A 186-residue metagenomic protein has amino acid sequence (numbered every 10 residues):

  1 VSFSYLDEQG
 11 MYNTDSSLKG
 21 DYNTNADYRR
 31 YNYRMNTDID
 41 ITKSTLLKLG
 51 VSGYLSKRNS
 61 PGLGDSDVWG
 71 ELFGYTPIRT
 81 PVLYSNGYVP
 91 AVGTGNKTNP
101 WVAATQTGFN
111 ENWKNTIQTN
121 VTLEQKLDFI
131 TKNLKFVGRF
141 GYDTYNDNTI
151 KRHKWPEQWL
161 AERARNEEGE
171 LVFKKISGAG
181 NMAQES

Functional and structural regions predicted by a protein language model:
V1, L47-L49, L134-F140: Transmembrane beta-strands of outer-membrane beta-barrel proteins
S2-S4, E8-M11, T24-T98, G108-K114 (+1 more regions): Flexible loop and strand-edge segments within Gram-negative outer membrane beta-barrel domains
M11, S44, K126-F136, T149-K151: Short loop/turn motifs that connect adjacent beta-strands in outer-membrane beta-barrel proteins
S16-Y22, G64-G74, R152-E162, E168-E170: Flexible, surface-exposed loop regions and adjacent strand-edge segments of Gram-negative outer-membrane beta-barrel
L18-N23, N36, A104-N110, T122 (+1 more regions): Extracellular loop and loop/strand-boundary signature of outer-membrane beta-barrel proteins
N32-M35, Q118-E124: Membrane-embedded beta-strand positions in outer-membrane beta-barrel channels/transporters
P77-V92, K154-S186: Outer-membrane beta-barrel transmembrane domain signature of Gram-negative proteins, especially the mid-to-C-terminal
W101-A104, T116-I117: Short linear interaction motifs
